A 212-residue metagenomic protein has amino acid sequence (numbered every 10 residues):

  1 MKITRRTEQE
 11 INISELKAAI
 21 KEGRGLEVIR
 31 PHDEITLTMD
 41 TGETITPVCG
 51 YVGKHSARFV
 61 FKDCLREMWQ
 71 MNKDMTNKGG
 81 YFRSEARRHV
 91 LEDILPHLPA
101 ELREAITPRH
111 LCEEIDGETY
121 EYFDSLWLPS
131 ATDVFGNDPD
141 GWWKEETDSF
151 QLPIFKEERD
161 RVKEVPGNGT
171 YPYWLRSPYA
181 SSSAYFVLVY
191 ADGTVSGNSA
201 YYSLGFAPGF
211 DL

Functional and structural regions predicted by a protein language model:
M1-L212: Collagenous Gly-X-Y triple-helix signature in extracellular proteins
